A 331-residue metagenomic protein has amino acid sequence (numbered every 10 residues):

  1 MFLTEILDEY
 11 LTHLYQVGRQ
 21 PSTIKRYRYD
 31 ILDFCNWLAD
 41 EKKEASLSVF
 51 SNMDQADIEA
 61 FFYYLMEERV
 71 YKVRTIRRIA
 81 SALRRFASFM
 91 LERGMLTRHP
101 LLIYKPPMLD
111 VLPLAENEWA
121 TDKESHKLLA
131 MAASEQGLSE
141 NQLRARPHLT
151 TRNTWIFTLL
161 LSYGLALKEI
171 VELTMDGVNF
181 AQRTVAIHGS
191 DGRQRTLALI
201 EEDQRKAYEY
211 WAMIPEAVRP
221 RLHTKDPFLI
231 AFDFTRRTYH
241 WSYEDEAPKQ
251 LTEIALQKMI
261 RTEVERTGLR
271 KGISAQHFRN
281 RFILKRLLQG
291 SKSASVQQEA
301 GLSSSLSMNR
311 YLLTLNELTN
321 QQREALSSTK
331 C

Functional and structural regions predicted by a protein language model:
M1-C331: Conserved catalytic core of the tyrosine transesterase superfamily
